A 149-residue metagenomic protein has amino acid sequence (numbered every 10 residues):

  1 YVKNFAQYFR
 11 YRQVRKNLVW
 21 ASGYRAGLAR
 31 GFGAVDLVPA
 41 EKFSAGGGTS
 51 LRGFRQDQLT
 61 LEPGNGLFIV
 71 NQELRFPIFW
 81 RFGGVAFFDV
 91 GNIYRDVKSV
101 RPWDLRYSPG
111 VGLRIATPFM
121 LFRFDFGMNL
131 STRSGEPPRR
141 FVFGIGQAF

Functional and structural regions predicted by a protein language model:
Y1-F82, A86-V90, Y94-D96, Q147-A148: C-terminal outer-membrane beta-barrel translocator/porin domains of Gram-negative envelope proteins and their
V2, L61-G64, S99-L105, R133-R139: Replace "Gram-negative outer membrane beta-barrel proteins" with "bacterial and organellar outer membrane beta-barrel
A6, S22, Y107-V111, F122: One face of beta-strands
L37-G46, R101-R106, R140-V142: Flexible, surface-exposed loop regions and adjacent strand-edge segments of Gram-negative outer-membrane beta-barrel
V70-E73, R106-R114: Short glycine-rich, acidic/polar surface loops and turns
G84-F87, L121-G127: Conserved active-site loop/cleft motifs that coordinate metal ions or position small ligands
V97-V100, Y107-V111, G127-M128: Short beta-alpha junctions and helix-cap segments that line functional grooves
V111-F122, P138-F149: Outer-membrane beta-barrel "beta-signal"
